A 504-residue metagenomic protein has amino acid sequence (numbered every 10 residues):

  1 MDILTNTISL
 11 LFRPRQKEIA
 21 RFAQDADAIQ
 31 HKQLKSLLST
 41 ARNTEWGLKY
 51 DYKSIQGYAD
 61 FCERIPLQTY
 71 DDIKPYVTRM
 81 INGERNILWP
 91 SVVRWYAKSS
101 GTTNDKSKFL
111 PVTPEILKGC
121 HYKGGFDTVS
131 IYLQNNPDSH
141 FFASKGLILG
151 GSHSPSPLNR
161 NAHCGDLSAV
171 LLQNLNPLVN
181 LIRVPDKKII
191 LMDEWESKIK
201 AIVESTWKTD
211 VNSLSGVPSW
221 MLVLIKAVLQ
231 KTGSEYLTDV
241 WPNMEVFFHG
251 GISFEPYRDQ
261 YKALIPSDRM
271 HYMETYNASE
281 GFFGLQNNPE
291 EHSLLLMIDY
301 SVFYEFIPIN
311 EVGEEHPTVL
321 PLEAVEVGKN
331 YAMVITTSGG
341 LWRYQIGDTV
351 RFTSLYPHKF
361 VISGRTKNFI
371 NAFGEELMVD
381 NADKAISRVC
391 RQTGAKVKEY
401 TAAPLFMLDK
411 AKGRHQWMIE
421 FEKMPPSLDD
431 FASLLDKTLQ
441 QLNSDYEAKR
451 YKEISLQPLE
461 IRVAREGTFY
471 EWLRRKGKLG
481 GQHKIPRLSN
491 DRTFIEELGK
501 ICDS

Functional and structural regions predicted by a protein language model:
M1-K53, F61-Q68, Y76-G83, S168-S504: Active-site glycine/GP-rich loop and adjacent strand/helix microenvironment that borders small-molecule binding pockets
K35, K74, M80, G119 (+2 more regions): Replace "small metal-dependent catalytic modules" with "small catalytic or cofactor-binding modules
L37, Q56-G57, T69, P114-H121: Accessory carbohydrate-recognition regions in carbohydrate-active enzymes
I81-K98: Conserved pre-ATP/AMP-binding loop-to-beta segment of ANL
Y96-L110, I461: Conserved adenylation A10 loop of the ANL superfamily
L110-P111, N159, K226: Short, solvent-exposed loop/turn and secondary-structure capping segments
V112-Q134: Conserved structural elements of the adenylate-forming
I131-P177: Conserved AMP-binding loop of ANL adenylate-forming enzymes
